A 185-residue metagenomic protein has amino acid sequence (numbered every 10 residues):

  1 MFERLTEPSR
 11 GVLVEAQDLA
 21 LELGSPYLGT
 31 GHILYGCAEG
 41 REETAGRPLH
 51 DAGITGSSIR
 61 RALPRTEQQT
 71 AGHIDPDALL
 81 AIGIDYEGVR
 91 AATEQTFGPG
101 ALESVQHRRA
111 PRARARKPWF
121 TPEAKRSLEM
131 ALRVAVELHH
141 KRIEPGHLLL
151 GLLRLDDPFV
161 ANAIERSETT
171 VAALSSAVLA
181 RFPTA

Functional and structural regions predicted by a protein language model:
M1-A185: Histone-fold recognition with a strong bias for associated Lys/Arg-rich disordered tails
